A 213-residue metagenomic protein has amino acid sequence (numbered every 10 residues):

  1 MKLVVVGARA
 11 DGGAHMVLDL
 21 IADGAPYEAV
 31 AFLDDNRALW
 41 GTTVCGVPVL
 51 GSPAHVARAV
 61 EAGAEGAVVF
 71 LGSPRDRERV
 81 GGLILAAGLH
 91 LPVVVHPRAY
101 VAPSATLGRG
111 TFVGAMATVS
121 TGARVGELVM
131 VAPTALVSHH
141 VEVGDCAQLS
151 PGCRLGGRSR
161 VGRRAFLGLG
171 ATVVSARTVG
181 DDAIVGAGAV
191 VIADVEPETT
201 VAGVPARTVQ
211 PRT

Functional and structural regions predicted by a protein language model:
M1-I21: Glycine-rich adenosine-cofactor-binding loop
K2, E28-V30, G66, H90: Residues at the starts of beta-strands that form the adenosine-phosphate
V5-G7, L33, F70: Short hydrophobic segments within beta-strands
A10-D11, G72-R75, R207: Short glycine-rich anion-binding loops that position phosphate/pyrophosphate groups of nucleotides and phosphorylated
M16-D19, V44-C45, R79-L83, V125 (+2 more regions): Short amphipathic alpha-helical segments
G24-T43: NAD(P)-binding Rossmann-fold cofactor-contacting core
R37-Y100: Phosphate-bearing ligand-interacting subdomains that bind or position ATP/ADP/UDP/GDP/NAD(P) or nucleotide-linked
V94-A202, A206-V209: Structural signal for interior beta-strand "rungs" in well-ordered beta-sheet cores of soluble enzyme domains
